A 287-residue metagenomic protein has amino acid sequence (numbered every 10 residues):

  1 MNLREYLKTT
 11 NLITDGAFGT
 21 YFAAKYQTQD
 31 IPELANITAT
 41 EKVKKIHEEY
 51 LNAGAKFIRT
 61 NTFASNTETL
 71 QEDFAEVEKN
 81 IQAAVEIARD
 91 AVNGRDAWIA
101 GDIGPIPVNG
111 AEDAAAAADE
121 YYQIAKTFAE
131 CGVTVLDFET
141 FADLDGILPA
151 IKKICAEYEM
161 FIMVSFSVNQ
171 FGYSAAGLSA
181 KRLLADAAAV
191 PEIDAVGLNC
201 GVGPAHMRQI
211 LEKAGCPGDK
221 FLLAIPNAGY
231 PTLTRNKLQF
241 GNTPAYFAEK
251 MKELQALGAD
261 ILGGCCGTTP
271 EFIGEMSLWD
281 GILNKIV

Functional and structural regions predicted by a protein language model:
M1-V287: Domain-level signal for soluble alpha/beta catalytic cores
